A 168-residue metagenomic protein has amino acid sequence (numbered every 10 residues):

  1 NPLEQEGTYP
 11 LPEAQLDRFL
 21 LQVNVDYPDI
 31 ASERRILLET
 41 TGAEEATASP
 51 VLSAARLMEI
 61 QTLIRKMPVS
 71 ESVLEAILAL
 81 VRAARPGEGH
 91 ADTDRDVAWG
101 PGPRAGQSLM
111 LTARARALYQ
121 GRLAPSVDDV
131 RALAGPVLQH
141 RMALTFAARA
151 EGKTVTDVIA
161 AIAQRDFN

Functional and structural regions predicted by a protein language model:
N1-M67, R114-R116: Canonical AAA+ ATPase core
L11, S32, L52, P68 (+4 more regions): Alpha-helix N-cap and coil->helix boundary residues
V23, T40-A43, I64, L80-A84 (+2 more regions): Alpha-helix boundary/capping residues
I36-L37, I77, L133-L138: Short alpha-helical scaffolding segments that buttress acidic/His motifs in well-ordered protein cores
T47-G106: Conserved AAA+ ATPase small/helical "lid" subdomain
P86-N168: C-terminal engagement/docking regions of AAA+ P-loop ATPases
